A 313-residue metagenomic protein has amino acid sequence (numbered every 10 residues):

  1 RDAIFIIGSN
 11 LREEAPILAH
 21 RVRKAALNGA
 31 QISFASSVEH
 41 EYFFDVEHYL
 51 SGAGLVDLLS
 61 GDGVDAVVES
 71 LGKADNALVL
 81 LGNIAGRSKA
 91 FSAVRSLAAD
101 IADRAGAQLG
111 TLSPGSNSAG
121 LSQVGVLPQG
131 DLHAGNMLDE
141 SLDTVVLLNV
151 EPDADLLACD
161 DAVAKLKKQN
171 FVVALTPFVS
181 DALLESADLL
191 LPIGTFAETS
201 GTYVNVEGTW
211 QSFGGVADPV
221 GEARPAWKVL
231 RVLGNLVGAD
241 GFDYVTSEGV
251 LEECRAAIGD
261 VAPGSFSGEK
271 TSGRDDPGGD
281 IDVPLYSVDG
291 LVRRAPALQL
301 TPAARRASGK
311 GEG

Functional and structural regions predicted by a protein language model:
R1-G264, A307-G313: Non-catalytic alpha/beta scaffold blocks inside enzyme catalytic domains
G249-G313: Long, low-complexity segments enriched in small/aliphatic residues
